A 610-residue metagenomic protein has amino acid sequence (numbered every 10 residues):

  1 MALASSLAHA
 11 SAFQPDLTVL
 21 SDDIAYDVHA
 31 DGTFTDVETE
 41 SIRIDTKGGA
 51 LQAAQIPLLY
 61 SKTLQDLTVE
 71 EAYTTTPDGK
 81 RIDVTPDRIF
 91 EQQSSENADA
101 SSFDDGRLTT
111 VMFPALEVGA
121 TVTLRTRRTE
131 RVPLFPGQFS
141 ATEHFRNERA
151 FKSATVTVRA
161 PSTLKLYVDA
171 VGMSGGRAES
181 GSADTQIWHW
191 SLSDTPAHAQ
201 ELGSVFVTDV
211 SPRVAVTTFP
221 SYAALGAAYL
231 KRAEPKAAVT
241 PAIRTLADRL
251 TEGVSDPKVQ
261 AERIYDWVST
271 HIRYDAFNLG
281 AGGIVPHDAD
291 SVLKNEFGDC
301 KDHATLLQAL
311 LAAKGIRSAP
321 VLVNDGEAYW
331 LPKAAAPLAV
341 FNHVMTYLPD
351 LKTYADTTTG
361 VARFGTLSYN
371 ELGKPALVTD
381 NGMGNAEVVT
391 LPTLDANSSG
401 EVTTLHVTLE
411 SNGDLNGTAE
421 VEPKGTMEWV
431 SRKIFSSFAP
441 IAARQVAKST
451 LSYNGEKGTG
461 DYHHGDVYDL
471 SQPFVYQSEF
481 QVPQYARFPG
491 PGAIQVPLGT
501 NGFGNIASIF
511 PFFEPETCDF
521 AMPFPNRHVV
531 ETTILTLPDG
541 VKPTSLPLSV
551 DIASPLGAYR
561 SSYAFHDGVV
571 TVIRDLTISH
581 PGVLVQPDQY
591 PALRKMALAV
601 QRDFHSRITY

Functional and structural regions predicted by a protein language model:
M1-S6: Bacterial N-terminal signal peptides
A10-Y610: A sensor for short, sequence-defined functional sites
